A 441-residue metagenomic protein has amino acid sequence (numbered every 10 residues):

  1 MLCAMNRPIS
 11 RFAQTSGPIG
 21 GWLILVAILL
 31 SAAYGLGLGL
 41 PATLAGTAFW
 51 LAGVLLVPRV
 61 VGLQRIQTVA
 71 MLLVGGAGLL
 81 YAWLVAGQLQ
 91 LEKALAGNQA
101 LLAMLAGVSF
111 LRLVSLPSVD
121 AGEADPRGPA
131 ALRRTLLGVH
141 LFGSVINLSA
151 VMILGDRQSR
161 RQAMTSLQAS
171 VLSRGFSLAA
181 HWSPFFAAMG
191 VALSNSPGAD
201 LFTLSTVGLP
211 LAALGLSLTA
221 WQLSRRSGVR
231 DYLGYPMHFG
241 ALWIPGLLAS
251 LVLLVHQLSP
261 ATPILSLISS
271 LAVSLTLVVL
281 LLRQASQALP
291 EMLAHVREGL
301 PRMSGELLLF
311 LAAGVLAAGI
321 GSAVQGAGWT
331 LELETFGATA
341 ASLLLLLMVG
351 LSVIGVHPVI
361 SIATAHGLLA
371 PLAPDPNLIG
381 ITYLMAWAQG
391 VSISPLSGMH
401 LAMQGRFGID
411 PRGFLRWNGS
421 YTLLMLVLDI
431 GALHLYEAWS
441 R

Functional and structural regions predicted by a protein language model:
G21-V26, L40-Y81, L101-G107, W243-S250 (+2 more regions): Hydrophobic mid-bilayer segments of alpha-helices in multi-pass membrane transport proteins, especially secondary
A27-A32, Q168, R174-A188, L204-T219 (+2 more regions): C-terminal transmembrane helix pair
T68-V69, L73-L80, A86-S115, L136-L137 (+1 more regions): Core transmembrane alpha-helical segments of multi-pass membrane transporters/permeases
A100, A124-T135, A163-Q168, R302-E306 (+2 more regions): Membrane-interfacial loop-to-helix junctions in multi-pass transporters
L111-L141, L148-A169, L368, A373-P376: Membrane-embedded helical hairpins/re-entrant loop segments and their flanking transmembrane helices within multi-pass
I153-M164, M189-F202, G337-I393, G405-F407: Membrane-interfacial helix-loop connectors
Q222-G246, Q287-L300: Flexible interhelical linker loops that connect adjacent transmembrane helices in multi-pass membrane transporters
L251-S361: Transmembrane helical segments that form the transport core of multi-pass membrane transport proteins
